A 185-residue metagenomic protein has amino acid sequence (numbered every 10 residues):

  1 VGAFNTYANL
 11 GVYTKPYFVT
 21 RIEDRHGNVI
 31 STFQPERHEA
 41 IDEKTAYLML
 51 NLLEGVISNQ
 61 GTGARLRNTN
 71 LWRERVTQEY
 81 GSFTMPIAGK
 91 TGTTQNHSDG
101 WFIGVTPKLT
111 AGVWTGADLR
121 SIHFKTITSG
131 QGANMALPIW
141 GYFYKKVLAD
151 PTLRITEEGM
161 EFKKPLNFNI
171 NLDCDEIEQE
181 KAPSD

Functional and structural regions predicted by a protein language model:
V1-S184: A penicillin-recognizing enzyme superfamily signal
